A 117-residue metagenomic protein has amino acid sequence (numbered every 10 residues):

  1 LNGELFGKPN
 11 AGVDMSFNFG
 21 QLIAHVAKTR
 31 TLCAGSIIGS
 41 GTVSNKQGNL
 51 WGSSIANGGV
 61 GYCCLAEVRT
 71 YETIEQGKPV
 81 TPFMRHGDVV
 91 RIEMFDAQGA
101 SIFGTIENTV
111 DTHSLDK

Functional and structural regions predicted by a protein language model:
L1-K117: Catalytic-pocket segment enriched in acidic/His residues
